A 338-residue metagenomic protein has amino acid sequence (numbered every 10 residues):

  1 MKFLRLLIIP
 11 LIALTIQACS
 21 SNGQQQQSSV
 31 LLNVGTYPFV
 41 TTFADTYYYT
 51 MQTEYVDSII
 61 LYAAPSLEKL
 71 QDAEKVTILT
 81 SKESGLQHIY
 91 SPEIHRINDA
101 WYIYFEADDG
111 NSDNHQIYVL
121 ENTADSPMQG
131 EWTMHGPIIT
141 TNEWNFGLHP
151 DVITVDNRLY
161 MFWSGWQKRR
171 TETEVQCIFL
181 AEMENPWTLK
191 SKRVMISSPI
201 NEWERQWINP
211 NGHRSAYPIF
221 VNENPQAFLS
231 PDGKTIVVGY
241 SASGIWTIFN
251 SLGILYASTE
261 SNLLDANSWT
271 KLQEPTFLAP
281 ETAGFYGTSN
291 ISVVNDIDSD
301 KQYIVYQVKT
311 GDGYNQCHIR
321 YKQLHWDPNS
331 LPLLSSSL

Functional and structural regions predicted by a protein language model:
M1-R5: Positively charged n-region of N-terminal signal peptides that target proteins for export
L7-Q17: Bacterial N-terminal signal peptides
C19-L338: Carbohydrate-active catalytic/glycan-binding domains of CAZyme proteins, especially the secreted or lumenal ectodomains
